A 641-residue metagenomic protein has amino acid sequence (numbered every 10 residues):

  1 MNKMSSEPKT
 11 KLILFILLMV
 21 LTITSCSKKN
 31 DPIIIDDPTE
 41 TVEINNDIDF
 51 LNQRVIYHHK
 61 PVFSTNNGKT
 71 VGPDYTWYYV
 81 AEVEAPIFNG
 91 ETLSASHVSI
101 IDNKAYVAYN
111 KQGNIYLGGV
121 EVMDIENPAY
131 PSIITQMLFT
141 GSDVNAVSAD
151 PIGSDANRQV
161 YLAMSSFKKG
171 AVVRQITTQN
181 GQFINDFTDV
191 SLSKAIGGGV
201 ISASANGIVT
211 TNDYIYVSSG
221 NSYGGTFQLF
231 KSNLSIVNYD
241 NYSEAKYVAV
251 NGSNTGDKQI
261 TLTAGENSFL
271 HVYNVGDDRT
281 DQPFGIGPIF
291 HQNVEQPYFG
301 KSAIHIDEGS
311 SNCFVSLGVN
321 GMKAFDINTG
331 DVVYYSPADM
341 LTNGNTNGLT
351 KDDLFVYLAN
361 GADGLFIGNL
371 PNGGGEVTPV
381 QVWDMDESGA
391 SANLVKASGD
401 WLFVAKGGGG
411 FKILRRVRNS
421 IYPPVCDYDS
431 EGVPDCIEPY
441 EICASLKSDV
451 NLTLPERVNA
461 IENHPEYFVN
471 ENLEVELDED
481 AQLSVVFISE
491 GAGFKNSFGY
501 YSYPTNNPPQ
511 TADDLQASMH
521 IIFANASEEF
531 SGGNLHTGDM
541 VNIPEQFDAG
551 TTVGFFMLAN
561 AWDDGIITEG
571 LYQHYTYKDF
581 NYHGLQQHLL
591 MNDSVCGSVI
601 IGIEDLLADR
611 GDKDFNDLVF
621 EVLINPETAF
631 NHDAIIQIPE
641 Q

Functional and structural regions predicted by a protein language model:
N2-I13: Bacterial N-terminal signal peptides that target proteins for export
K3-S5, N320, D363, R610-G611: Generic secretory/membrane-interface signal
T22-S25: C-terminal motif of bacterial Sec signal peptides marking the signal peptidase cleavage site
S27-P424: Feature marking well-ordered beta-strand scaffolds used for ligand recognition
L51, E82, F183, Y239 (+2 more regions): Extracellular distal adhesion/interaction modules in secreted or cell-surface proteins
